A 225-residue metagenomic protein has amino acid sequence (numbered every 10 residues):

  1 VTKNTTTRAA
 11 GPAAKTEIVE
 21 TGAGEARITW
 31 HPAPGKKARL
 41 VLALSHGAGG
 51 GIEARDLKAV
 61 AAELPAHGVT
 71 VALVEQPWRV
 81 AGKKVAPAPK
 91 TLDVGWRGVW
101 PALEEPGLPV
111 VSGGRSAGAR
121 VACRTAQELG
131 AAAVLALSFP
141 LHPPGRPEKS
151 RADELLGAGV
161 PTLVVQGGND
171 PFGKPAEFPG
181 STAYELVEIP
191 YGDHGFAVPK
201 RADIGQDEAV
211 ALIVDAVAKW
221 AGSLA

Functional and structural regions predicted by a protein language model:
E17-P109, D193-D203: Serine-hydrolase catalytic machinery in alpha/beta-hydrolase-like enzymes
Q76-P77, A136-P144, G167: Active-site nucleophile loop of the alpha/beta-hydrolase fold
G114-A122: Gly/Ala-rich beta-loop-alpha elbow adjacent to hydrolase catalytic centers
V121-T125, G145: Hydrolases whose catalytic domains are alpha/beta-hydrolase-1, hotdog thioesterase, or metallo-beta-lactamase-like
G157-A158, V164-Q166, D170: Short beta-strand/loop motif that positions the catalytic acidic residue of the alpha/beta-hydrolase fold
P171-E177: Conserved alpha/beta-hydrolase "acid-adjacent" motif
K200-A225: Catalytic active-site module of serine/aspartate enzymes centered on a nucleophile-bearing elbow/loop
